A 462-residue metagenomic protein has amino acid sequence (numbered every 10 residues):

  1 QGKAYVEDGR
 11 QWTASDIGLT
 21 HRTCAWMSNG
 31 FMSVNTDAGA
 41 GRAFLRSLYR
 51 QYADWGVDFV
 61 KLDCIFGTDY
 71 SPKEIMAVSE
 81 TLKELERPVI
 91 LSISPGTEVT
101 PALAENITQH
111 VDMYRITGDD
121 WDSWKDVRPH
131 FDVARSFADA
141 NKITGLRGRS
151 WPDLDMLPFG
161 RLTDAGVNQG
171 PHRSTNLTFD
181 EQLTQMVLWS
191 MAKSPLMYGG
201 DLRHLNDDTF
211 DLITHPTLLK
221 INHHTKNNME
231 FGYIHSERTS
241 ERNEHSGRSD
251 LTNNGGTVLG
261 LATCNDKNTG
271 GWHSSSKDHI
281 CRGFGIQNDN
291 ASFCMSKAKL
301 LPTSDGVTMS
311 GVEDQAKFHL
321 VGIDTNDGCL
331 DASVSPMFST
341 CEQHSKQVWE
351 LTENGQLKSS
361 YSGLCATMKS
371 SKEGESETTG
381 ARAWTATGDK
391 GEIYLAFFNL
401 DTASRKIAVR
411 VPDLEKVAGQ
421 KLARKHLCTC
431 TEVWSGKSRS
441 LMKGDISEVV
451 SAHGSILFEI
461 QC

Functional and structural regions predicted by a protein language model:
W12-N29, N35-D37, A43, S47 (+2 more regions): Glycan-recognition surfaces
F44-T68: Active-site groove signature of glycoside hydrolases
D63, L91, M191, L395 (+1 more regions): Conserved, mostly hydrophobic/aromatic
D69-T144, V187, D201-S246, T252-T257 (+4 more regions): Active-site-proximal helices and loops of the catalytic beta/alpha 8
L183, W189-G199, T239-R248, T252-N254 (+2 more regions): Carbohydrate-binding surface patches
I234-T379: Lectin-like carbohydrate-binding module/patch detector with strong preference for beta-trefoil
D413-G436: Solvent-exposed beta-hairpin/edge-strand motifs
S440-C462: C-terminal beta-strand-rich structural cap/linker in extracellular carbohydrate-active enzymes
